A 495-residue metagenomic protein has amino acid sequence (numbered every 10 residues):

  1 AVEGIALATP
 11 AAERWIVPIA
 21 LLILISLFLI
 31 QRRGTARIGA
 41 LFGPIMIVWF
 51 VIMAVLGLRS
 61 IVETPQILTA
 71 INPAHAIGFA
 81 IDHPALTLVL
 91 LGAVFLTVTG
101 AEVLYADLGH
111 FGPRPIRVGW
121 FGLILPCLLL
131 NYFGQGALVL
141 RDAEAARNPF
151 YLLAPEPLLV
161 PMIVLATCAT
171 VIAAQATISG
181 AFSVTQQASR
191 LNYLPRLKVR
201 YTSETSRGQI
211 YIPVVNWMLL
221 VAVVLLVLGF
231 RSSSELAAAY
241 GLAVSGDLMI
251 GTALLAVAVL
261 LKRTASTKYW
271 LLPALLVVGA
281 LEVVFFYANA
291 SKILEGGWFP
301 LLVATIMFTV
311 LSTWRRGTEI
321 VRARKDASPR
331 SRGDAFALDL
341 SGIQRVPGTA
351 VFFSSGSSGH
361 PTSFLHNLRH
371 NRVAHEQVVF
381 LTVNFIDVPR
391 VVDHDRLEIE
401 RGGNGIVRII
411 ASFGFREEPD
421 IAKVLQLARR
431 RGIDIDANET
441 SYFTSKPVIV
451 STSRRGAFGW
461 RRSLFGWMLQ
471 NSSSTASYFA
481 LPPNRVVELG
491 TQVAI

Functional and structural regions predicted by a protein language model:
A1-I495: The structured alpha-helical core of multi-pass membrane proteins
